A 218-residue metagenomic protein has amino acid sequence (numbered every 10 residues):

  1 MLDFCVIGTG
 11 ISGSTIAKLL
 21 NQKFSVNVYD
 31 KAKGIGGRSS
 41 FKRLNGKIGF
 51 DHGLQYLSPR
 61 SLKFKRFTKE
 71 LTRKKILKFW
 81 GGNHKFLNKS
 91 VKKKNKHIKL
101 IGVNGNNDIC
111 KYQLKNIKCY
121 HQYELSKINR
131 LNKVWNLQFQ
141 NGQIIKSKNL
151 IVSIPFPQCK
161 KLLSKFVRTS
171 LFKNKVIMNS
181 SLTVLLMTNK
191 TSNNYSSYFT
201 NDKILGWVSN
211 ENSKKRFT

Functional and structural regions predicted by a protein language model:
L2, Q140-N149: Core beta-strand elements of the Rossmann-like FAD/NAD(P) dinucleotide-binding domain in flavoenzyme oxidoreductases
C5-T9, K18-N45: Glycine-rich FAD pyrophosphate-binding loop
G13-S14: N-terminal Rossmann-fold NAD(P) dinucleotide-binding loop
L19, S40-H84: N-terminal FAD cofactor-binding segment of flavoenzymes
G36, S147-Y195: Central helical "cap/lid" subdomain
Y56-L62, N88-Y112: Short beta-strand to alpha-helix junction loop
H121-N136: A conserved short coil-to-beta-strand element within the FAD-binding core of flavoproteins
V184-T218: Active-site substrate-recognition segment that forms the wall of the catalytic cavity or substrate channel
